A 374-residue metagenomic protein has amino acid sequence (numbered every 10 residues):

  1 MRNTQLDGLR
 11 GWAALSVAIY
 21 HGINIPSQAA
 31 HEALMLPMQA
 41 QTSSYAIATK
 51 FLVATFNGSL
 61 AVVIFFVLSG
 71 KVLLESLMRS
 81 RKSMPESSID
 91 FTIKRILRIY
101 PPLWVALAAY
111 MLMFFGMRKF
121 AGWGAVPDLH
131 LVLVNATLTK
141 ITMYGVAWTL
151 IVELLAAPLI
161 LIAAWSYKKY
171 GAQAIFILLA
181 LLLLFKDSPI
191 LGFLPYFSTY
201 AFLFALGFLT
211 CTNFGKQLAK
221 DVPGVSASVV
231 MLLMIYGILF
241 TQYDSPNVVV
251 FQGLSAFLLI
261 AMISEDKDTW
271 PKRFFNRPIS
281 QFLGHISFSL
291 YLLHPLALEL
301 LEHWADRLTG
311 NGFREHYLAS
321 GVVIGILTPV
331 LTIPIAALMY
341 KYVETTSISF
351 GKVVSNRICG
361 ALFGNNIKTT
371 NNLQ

Functional and structural regions predicted by a protein language model:
M1-A14, A156: Alpha-helical transmembrane segments and their helix-start/interface "positive-inside/aromatic belt" motifs in integral
M1-Q5, I19-F56, E75-E86, A163-A172 (+2 more regions): Alpha-helical transmembrane segments in multi-pass integral membrane proteins
L9-H21, V67-S69, P102, Y342 (+1 more regions): Conserved beta-strand->loop/alpha-helix structural units within folded catalytic cores of enzymes with alpha/beta
W12, L60-L68, L133, L150-L159 (+4 more regions): Membrane-embedded alpha-helical segments of multi-pass membrane proteins, especially the transmembrane helices
L34-N57, M84-R95, I99-L154, P158 (+2 more regions): Membrane-interface helix-loop-helix regions
S59-R95, V105-A121, F208, S264 (+5 more regions): Juxtamembrane transmembrane-helix termini
A136, A156-A163, F176-D187, V229-G237: Hydrophobic, membrane-inserted alpha-helices
V353-Q374: Short, intrinsically disordered terminal tails adjacent to the first/last structured region
